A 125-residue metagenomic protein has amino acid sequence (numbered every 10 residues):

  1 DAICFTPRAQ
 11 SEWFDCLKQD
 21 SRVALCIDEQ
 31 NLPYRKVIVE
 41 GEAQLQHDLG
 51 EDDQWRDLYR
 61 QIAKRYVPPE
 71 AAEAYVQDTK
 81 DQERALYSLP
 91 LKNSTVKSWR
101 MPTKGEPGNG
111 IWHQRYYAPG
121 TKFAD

Functional and structural regions predicted by a protein language model:
D1-N31: A short mixed-secondary-structure module that forms the rim of ligand-binding clefts
K36-D125: Charged, gly/pro-rich active-site loop segments
